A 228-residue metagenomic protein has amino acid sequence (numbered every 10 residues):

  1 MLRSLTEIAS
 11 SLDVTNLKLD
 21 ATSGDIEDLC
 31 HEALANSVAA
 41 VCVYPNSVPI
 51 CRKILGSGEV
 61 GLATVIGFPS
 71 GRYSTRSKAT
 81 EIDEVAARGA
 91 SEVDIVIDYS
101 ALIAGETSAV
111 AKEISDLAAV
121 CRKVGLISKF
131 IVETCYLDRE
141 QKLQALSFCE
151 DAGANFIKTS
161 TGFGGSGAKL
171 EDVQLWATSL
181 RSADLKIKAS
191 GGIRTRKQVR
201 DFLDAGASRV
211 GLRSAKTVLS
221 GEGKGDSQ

Functional and structural regions predicted by a protein language model:
L2-N36, N46-P69, S74-I187, T195-T217 (+1 more regions): Alpha/beta enzyme core
A39: Metallocofactor- and cofactor-centric catalytic cores in central/energy metabolism, strongly enriched
V43: N-terminal beta-strand-loop-alpha-helix module at the start of alpha/beta ligand-binding or catalytic domains
S220-K224: Cell-envelope/ECM-targeting effectors and their regulatory/trafficking segments
